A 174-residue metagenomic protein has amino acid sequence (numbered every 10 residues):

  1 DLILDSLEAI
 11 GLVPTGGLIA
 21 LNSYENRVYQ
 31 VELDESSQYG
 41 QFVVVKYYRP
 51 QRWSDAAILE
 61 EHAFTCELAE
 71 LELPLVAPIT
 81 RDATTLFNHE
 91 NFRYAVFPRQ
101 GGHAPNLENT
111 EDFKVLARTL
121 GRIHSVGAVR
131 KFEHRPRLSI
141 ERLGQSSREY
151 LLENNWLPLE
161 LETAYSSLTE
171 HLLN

Functional and structural regions predicted by a protein language model:
D1-V13: Short, non-transmembrane alpha-helical segments in secretory-pathway proteins
I10-E32: ATP-binding glycine-rich phosphate-binding loop
G16-G17, T84, L173-N174: Short, P/G- and charge-enriched loop/turn segments at secondary-structure junctions
L21, D82-A83, H134-R137: Conserved beta-strand edge residues that scaffold enzyme active sites
E32-F132: ATP-binding pocket architecture of kinase catalytic cores
N106-A164: A cross-family kinase active-site recognition segment
L161-N174: Short, conserved active-site entrance elements at the starts or edges of catalytic domains
